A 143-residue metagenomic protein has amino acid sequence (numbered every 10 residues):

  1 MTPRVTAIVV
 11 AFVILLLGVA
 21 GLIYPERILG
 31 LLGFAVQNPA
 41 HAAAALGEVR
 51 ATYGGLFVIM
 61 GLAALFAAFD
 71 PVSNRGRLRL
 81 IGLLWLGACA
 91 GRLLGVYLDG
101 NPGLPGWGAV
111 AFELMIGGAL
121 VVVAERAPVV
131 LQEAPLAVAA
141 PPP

Functional and structural regions predicted by a protein language model:
M1-L17: Cytosolic juxtamembrane helix and N-cap/initiation of the first transmembrane helix
L16-A43, G47-E48: Hydrophobic transmembrane helix segments
L16-V19, W85-L94: Aromatic-anchored segments of alpha-helical transmembrane domains
A45-F66, L83-G87: Core segments of alpha-helical transmembrane spans in multipass integral membrane proteins
L62-G76: Juxtamembrane helix-break-helix junctions at the cytosolic face of small multi-pass alpha-helical membrane proteins
N101-F112: Non-cytosolic membrane-interface motifs at loop->transmembrane helix junctions
M115-A134: Membrane-water interface at the C-terminal end of transmembrane alpha helices
Q132-P143: Short, highly charged, low-complexity non-transmembrane loops/tails of multi-pass membrane proteins
